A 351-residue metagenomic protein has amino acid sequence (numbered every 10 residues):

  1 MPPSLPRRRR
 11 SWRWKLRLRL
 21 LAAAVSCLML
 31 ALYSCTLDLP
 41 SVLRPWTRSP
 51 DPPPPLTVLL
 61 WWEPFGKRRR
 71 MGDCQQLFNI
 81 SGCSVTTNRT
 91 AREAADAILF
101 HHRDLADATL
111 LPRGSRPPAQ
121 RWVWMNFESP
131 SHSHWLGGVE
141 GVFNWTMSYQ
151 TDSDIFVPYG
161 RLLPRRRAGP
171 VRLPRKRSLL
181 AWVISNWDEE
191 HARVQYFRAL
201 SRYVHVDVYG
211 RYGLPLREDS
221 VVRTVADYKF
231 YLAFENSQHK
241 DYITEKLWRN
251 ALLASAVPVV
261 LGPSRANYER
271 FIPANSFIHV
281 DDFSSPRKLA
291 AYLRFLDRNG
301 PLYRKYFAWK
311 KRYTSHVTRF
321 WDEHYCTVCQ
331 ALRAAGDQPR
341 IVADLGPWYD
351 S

Functional and structural regions predicted by a protein language model:
P2-W124, W135-Y209, L214-W248, L252-S351: Pol beta-like nucleotidyltransferase catalytic core
N126-E128: Plant-skewed but cross-kingdom recognition/interaction modules and surfaces
S131: Catalytic toxin/effector domains delivered as secreted proteins or via bacterial secretion systems
